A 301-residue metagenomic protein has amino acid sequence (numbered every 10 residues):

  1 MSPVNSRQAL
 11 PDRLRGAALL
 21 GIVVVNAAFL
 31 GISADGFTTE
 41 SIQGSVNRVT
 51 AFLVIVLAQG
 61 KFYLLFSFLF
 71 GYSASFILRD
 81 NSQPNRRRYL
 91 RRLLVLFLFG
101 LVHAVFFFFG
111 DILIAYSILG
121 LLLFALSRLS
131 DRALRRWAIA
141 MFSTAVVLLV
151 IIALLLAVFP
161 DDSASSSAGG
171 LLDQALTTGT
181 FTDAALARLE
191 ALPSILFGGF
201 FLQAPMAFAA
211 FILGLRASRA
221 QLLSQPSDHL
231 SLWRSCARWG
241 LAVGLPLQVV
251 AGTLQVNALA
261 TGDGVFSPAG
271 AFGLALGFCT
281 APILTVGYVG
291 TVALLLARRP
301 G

Functional and structural regions predicted by a protein language model:
M1-F70: N-terminal signal-anchor module of multipass membrane proteins
N5-G21, D131-S143, H229-G240: Alpha-helical transmembrane segments and their helix-start/interface "positive-inside/aromatic belt" motifs in integral
G36-S41, L254-F272: Membrane-interface interhelical connector segments
S45-G60, L189-F201, S267-A281: Short aromatic-rich membrane-water interface segments that cap or initiate transmembrane helices in multi-pass membrane
A74-N81, A125-D131, L215-P226, V292-P300: Structural signal for the C-terminal ends of transmembrane alpha-helices and the immediately following loop
F76, Q83-V146: Internal alpha-helical transmembrane segments
A140-L215: Long hydrophobic alpha-helical segments that form multi-pass transmembrane helix bundles in integral membrane proteins
A207, D263-G301: Alpha-helical transmembrane segments of multi-pass integral membrane proteins
